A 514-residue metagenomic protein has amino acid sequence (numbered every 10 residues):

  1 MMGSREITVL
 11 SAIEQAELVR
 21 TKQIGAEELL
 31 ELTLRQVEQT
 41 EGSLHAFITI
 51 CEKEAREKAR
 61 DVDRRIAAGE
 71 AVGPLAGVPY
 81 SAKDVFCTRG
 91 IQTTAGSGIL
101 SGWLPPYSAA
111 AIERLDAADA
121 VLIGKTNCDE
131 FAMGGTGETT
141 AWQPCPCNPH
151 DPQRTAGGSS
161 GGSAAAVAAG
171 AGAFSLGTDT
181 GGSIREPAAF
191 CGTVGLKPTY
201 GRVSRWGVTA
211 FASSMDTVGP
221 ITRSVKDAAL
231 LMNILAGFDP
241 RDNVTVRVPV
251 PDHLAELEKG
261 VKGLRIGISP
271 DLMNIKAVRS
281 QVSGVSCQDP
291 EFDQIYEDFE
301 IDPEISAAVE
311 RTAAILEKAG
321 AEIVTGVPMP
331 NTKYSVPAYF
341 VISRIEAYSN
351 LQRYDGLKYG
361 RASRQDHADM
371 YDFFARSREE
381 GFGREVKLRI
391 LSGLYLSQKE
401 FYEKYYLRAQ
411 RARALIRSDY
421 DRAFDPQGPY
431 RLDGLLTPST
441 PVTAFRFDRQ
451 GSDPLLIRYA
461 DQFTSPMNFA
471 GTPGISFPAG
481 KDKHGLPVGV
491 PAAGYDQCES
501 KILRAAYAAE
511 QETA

Functional and structural regions predicted by a protein language model:
M1-E57, V278, R311, K318 (+1 more regions): An N-terminal boundary/leader segment
A16-E17, T21, N127, L272-K276 (+2 more regions): Serine-dependent amide/ester hydrolase catalytic core
L29-T33, S335-Y339, V386-L394: Short alpha-helical scaffolding segments that buttress acidic/His motifs in well-ordered protein cores
T33, A55, S108, A228 (+5 more regions): Residue-level signal for inorganic ion chemistry
Q39, V121, A169-F174, T180-A277 (+6 more regions): Structural helix-boundary/capping segments
K53-R60, D119-A120, D129: Long amphipathic alpha-helix in the N-terminal Rossmann-like dinucleotide-binding domain of NAD(P)-dependent
L75-V218, D271, K333, R344-I345 (+1 more regions): Short glycine/serine-rich loop/turn segments
S280-S283: Intrinsic disorder
